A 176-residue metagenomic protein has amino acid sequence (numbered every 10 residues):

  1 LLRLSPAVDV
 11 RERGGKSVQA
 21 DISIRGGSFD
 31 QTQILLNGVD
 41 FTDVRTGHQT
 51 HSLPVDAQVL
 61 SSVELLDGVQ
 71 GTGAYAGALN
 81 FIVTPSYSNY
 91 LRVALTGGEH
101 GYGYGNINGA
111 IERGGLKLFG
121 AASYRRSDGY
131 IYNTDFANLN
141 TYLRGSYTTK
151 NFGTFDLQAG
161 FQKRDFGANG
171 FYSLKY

Functional and structural regions predicted by a protein language model:
A7-V18, T72-Y75, T134-A137: Short, glycine-/polar-rich solvent-exposed loops and beta-turns at beta-strand/coil boundaries
D21, S62, D67, A78-N80 (+3 more regions): Membrane-embedded beta-strand positions in outer-membrane beta-barrel channels/transporters
Q31, Q58, S86-Y90, R113-L116 (+1 more regions): Strand-connecting loop/turn motifs
V39-D67, F81-V83: Short acidic/polar hinge/loop motifs at secondary-structure boundaries that mediate gating or recognition
H48, R92-A94, R126-I131, N138 (+1 more regions): Extracellular loop and loop/strand-boundary signature of outer-membrane beta-barrel proteins
S61-S62, G77, V83-G97, L116-A122: Transmembrane beta-strand segments of Gram-negative outer membrane beta-barrel proteins
E99-R126, I131-F166: Transmembrane beta-barrel wall of Gram-negative outer-membrane proteins
